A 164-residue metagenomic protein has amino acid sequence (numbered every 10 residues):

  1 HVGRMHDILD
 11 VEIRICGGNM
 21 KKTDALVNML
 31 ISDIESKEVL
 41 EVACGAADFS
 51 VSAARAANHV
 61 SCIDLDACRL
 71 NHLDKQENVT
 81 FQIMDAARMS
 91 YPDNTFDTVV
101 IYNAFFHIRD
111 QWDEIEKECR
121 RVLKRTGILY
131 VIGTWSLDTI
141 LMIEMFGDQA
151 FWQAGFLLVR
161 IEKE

Functional and structural regions predicted by a protein language model:
G18-S36: Conserved alpha-helix/loop element of class I SAM-dependent methyltransferases that forms part of the SAM/SAH-binding
K37-G45: Conserved class I S-adenosyl-L-methionine
A46-T80, M84-A87: Class I SAM-dependent methyltransferase SAM/SAH-binding core
A87-V99: A short acidic, Gly/Pro-enriched loop at the edge of an enzyme's catalytic core that lines a small-molecule cofactor
T98-Q111: A short SAM/SAH-binding and catalytic strip from SAM-dependent methyltransferases
D113-R125: A short glycine-rich, Lys/Arg-flanked "PGG" loop and its adjoining helix->strand segment in the class I
T126-T134: Conserved beta-strand signature within the Rossmann-like core of class I S-adenosyl-L-methionine
Q149-E164: Core SAM-dependent methyltransferase catalytic element
